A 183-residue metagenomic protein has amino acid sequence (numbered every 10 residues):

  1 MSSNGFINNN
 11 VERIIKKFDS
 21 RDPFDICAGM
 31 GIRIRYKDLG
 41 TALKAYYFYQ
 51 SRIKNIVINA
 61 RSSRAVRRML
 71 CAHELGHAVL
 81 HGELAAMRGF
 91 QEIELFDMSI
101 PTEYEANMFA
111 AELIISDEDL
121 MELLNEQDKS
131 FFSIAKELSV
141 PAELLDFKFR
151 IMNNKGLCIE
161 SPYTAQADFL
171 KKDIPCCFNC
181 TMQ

Functional and structural regions predicted by a protein language model:
M1-Q183: Active-site hotspot residues in diverse enzymes, especially metal/ion-binding acidic/histidine motifs
